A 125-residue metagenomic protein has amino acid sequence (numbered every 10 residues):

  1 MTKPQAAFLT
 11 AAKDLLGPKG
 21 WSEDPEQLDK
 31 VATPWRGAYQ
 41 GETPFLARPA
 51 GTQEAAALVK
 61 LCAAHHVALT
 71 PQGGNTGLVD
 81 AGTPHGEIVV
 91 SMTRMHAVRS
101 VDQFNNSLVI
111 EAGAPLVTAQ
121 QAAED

Functional and structural regions predicted by a protein language model:
M1-A64, G77-N106, Q121: N-terminal flexible segment immediately upstream of the FAD-binding catalytic core in FAD-dependent oxidoreductases
G51, A112-G113: Short beta->alpha junction loops/turns
Q72-T76: Glycine-rich beta-strand-to-loop/alpha-helix junction loops that act as flexible
Q103, A114-D125: Hydrophobic, small-residue-rich alpha-helical packing segments that form membrane-like cores
